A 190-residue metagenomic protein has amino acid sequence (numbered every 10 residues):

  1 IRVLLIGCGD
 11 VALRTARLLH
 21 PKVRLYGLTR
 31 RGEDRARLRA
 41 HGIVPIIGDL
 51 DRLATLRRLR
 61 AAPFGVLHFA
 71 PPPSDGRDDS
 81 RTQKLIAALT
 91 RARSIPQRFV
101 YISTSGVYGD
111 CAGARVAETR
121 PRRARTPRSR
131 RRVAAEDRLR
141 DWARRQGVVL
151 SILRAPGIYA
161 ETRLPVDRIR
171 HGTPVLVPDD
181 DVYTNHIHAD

Functional and structural regions predicted by a protein language model:
V3-G7: Conserved N-terminal Rossmann-fold NAD(P)-binding element of oxidoreductases
C8-G9, A155: Glycine-rich Rossmann-fold phosphate-binding loop(s) that bind the pyrophosphate of adenine dinucleotide cofactors
A12-L13: N-terminal Rossmann-fold NAD(P) dinucleotide-binding loop
R39-P63: Conserved Rossmann-fold cofactor-binding substructure of NAD(P)-dependent oxidoreductases
L59-Y101, D137: NAD(P)-cofactor binding segment of oxidoreductase domains
I86-P127: Conserved Rossmann-fold NAD(P)-dependent oxidoreductase catalytic core, especially the SDR/UDP-sugar
A112-I152, V177-P178: Catalytic helix-loop patch of NAD(P)-dependent Rossmann-fold dehydrogenases
D141-N185: NAD(P)-dependent short-chain dehydrogenase/reductase
